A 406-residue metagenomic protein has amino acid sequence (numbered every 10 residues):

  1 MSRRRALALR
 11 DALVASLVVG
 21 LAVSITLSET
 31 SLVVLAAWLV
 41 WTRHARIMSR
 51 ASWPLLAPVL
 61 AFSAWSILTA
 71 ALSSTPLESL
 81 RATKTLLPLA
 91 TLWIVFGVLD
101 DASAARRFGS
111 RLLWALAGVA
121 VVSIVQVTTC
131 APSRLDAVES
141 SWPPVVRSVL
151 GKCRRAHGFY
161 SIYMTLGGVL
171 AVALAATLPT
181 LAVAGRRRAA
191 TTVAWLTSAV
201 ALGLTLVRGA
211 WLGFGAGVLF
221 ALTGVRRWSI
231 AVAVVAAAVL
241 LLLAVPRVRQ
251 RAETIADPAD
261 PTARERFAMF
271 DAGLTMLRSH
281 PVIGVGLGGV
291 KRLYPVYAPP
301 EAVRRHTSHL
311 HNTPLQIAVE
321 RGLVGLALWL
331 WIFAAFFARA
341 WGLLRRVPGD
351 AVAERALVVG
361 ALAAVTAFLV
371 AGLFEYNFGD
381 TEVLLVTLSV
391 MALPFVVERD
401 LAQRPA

Functional and structural regions predicted by a protein language model:
M1-E78, G97-L113, V183, A189 (+4 more regions): Transmembrane signal-anchor hairpin modules in multi-pass inner-membrane enzymes, especially those that act on
A12, S16-L35, M48-W53, A64-L89 (+8 more regions): Interfacial transmembrane-helix termini
L17, L35, I67-L68, A90 (+10 more regions): Alpha-helical transmembrane segments of multi-pass inner-membrane proteins
L17-L27, A318-R321, R355-F395: Membrane helix-loop boundary segments at the extracytoplasmic
T83, A252-I255, R266, L277 (+3 more regions): Hydrophobic alpha-helical segments of integral membrane proteins, encompassing both true transmembrane helices
V121, V125-C130, L204, L222-A263 (+3 more regions): A membrane-periplasm/extracellular boundary helix in multi-pass inner-membrane enzymes that assemble envelope glycans
R134-V138, G349, L401-A406: Short, Lys/Arg-enriched, Gly/Pro-containing loop segments at transmembrane-helix junctions of multi-pass membrane
D257-D271, I283-R321: Long extracytoplasmic/lumenal interhelical loops at the membrane interface of multi-pass membrane proteins
